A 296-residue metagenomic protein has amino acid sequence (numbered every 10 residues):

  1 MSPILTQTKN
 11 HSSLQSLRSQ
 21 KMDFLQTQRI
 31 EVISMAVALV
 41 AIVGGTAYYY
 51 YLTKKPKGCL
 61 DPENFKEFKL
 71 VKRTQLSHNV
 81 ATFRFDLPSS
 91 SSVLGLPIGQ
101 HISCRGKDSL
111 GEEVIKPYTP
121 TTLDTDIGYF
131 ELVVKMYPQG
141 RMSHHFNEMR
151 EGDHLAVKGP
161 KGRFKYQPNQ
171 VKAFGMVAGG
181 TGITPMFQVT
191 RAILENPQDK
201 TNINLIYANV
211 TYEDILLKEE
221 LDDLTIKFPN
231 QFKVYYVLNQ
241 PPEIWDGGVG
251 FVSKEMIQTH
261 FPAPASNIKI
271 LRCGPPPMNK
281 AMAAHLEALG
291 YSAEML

Functional and structural regions predicted by a protein language model:
S2-T8, S13-I30, S34-T46, N204-L296: Reductase modules of NAD(P)H-dependent flavoproteins
V43-P56: Cytosolic-side junction of a single-pass transmembrane alpha-helix
K54-D153, N209-T211, D222, V237-Q240: Ferredoxin-reductase
G159-Q170: A short, basic/flexible loop-to-alpha-helix module at the beginning of a structural domain
V171, L194-I203: Conserved S-adenosyl-L-methionine
A173-G175, K269: Structural motif
T181-M186, M278: Hydrophobic/small residue at the entry helix of a nucleotide-binding pocket
P185-P197: Histidine-anchored nucleotide/phosphate-binding helix
